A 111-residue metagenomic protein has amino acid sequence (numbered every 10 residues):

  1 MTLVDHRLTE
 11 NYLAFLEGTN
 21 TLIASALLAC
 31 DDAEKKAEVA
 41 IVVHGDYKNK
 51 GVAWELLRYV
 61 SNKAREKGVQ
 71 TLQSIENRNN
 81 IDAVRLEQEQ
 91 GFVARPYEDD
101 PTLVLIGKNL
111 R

Functional and structural regions predicted by a protein language model:
M1-R111: Long, contiguous binding/interaction regions
